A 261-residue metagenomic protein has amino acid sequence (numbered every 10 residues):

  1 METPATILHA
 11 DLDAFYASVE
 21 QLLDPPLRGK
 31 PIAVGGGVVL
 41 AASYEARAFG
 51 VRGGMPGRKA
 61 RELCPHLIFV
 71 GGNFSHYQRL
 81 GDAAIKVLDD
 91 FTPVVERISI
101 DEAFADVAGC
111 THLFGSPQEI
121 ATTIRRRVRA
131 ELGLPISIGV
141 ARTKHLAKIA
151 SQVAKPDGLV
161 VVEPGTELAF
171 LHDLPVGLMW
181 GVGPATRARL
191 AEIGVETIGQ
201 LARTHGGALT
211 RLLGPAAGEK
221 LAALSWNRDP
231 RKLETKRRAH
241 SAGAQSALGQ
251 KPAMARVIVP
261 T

Functional and structural regions predicted by a protein language model:
M1-I100, F104, T111: Residues that scaffold, gate, or flank divalent-cation-dependent active/transport sites
H9, L178, T186-T261: DNA-contacting surface of Y-family translesion DNA polymerases
V19-Q21, Y44-E45, L146-A154, K232-R237: Short acidic, glycine/serine/threonine-rich loops at helix termini
A83, V87-F91, T123-E131, R189 (+1 more regions): Generic non-transmembrane alpha-helical segments
I100-D106, R142-K144, T204: Short, conserved phosphate-binding/catalytic loop or strand-edge motifs used in phosphoryl-/nucleotidyl-transfer
F114-G115, V153-V160, V195-I198, A216-K220: A short alpha->loop->secondary-structure connector
S116-P175: Long, highly charged, low-complexity intrinsically disordered interaction regions that mediate electrostatic DNA/RNA
